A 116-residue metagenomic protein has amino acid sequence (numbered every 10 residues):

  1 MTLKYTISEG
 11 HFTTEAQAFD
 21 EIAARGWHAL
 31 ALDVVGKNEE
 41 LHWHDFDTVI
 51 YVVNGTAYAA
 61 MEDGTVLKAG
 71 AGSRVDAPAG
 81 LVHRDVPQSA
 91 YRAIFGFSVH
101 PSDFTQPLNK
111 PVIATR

Functional and structural regions predicted by a protein language model:
M1-V34, E39-L41, V112-R116: A short, N-terminal "cap"/entry segment at the start of jelly-roll beta-barrel domains of the cupin/DSBH fold
F19-E21, N38-H44, A60-M61, L67 (+1 more regions): Short histidine-centered beta-strand/loop micro-motifs that create catalytic or ligand/metal-coordination sites
K37, N54-Y58, H100-D103: Short, charged/polar surface micro-motifs in flexible loops or helix N-caps
W43-A59: Short, conserved beta-strand element in jelly-roll/cupin
V49, T65-L67, R92: Short, surface-exposed beta-strand-loop junctions and turns on beta-sheet-rich folds
D63-A79: Short acidic-glycine-tyrosine-enriched beta hairpin
A79-F104: Ligand-binding loop in jelly-roll beta-barrel domains
H100-R116: Short peripheral tails and domain-boundary helices/loops at the edges of structured domains
